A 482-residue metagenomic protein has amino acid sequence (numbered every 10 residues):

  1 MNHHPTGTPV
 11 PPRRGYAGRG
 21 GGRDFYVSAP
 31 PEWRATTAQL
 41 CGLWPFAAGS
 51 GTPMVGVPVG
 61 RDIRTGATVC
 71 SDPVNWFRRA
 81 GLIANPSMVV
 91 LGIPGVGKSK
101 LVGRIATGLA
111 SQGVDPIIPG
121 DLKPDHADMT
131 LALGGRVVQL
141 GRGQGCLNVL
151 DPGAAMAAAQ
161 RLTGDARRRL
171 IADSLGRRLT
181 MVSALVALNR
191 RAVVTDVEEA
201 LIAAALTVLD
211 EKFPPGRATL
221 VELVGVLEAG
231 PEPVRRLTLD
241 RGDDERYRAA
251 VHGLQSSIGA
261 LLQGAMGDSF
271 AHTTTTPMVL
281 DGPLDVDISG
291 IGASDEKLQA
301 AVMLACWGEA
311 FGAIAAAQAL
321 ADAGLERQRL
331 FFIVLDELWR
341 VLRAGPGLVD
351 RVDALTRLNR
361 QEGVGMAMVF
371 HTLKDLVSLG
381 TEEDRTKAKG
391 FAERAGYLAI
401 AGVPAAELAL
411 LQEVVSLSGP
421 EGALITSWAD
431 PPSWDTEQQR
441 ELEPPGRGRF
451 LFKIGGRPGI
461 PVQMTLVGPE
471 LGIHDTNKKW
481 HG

Functional and structural regions predicted by a protein language model:
M1-V89, H481-G482: Basic- and hydrophobic-enriched, low-structure N-terminal and domain-boundary segments that flank ATP-binding catalytic
A29-P30, C41-L43, G49, V96 (+3 more regions): Loop-rich catalytic cores of soluble enzymes, especially ATP-dependent carboxylate-amine ligases and other
W44-R64, L131-L133, A155-V364, R440-P444 (+1 more regions): P-loop NTPase motor domains
S71, A80, S87-I93, R104-L206: Switch/coupling segment of Walker-type NTPase motor domains
N75-F77, G81-V96, G103-A106, G292-W428 (+1 more regions): Conserved P-loop NTPase motor cores
R78, G97, P124-D128, G145-L147 (+9 more regions): Flexible loop/turn segments at secondary-structure boundaries
V137-Q139, P283-D285, L398-I400: Conserved beta-strand scaffold positions in the cores of enzyme catalytic domains, especially in NTP/NDP-utilizing
D165-A218, G380-G482: P-loop NTPase motor core of the ASCE superfamily
